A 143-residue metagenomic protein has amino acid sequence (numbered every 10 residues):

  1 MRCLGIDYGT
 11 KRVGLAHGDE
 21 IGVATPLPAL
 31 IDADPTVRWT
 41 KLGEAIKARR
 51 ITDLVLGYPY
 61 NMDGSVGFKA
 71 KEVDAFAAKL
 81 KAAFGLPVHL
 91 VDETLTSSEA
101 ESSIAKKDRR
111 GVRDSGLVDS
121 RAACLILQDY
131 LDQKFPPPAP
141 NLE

Functional and structural regions predicted by a protein language model:
M1-I6, T10-E143: Phosphate- and other anionic-substrate recognition elements at nucleic-acid/protein interfaces
